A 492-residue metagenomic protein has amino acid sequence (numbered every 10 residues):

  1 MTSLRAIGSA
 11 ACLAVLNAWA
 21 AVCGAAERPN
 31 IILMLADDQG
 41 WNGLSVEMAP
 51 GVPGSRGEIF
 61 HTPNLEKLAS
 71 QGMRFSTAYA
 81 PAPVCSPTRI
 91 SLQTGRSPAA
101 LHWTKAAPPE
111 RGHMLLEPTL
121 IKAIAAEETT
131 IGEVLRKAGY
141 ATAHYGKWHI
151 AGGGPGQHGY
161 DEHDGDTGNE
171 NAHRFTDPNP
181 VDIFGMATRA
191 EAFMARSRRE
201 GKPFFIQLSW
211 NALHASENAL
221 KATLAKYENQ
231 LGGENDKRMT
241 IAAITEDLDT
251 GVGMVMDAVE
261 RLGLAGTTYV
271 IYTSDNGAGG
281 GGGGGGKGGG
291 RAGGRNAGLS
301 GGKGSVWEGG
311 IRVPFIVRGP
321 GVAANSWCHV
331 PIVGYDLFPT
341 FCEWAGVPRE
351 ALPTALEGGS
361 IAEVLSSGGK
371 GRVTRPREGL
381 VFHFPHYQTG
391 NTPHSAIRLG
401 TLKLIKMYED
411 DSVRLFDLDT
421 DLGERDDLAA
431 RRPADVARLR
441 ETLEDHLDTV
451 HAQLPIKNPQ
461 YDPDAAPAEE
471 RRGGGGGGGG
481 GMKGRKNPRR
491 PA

Functional and structural regions predicted by a protein language model:
E27-I32, Q71-S76, A138-A143, D161 (+5 more regions): Loop/turn elements at helix/coil->beta-strand transitions in domains of secreted/extracellular proteins
E27-P29, A36, W41, R74 (+6 more regions): Long, internal low-complexity/basic segments
L33-M34, W41-T129, V134, Y140 (+2 more regions): Active-site segment of extracytoplasmic enzymes that catalyze sulfate/phosphate-ester chemistry
V46-A49, G168-N171, A190-I241, G279-G288 (+1 more regions): Active-site His/acidic residue clusters
M48, R74-R96, T104-P109, H144-P155 (+6 more regions): Short, solvent-exposed turn/loop segments enriched in Gly/Ser/Thr/Pro and often Arg
A49, F60, P155-G159, E217-N218 (+4 more regions): Histidine-centered active-site microenvironments of extracellular/periplasmic hydrolases and transferases
R56-T62, S76-V84, A107-P109, P118-T129 (+9 more regions): A short beta-strand-to-alpha-helix junction
A278-V306, V322-S326, V330, Y335-L418 (+2 more regions): C-terminal cap/loop subdomain of S1 sulfatases and analogous C-terminal strand-loop tails that border
